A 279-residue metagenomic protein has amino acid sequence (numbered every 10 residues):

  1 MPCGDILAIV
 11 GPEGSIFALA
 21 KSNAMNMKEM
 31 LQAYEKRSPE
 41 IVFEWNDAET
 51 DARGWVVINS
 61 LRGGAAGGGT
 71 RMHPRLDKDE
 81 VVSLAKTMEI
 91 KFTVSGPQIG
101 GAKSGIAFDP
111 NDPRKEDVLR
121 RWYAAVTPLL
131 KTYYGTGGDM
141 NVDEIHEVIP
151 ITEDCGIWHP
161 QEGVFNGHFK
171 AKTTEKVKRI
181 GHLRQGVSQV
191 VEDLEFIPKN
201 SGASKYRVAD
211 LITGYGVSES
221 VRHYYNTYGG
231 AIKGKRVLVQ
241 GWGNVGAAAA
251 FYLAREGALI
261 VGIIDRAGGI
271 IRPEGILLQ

Functional and structural regions predicted by a protein language model:
G11, S15-F17: Intrinsically disordered, low-complexity segments enriched in serine/proline and basic residues
L19-E44: Short, Gly/Pro- and small/polar-rich lid/capping loops
A33-S38, W45-D47, P74-V82: Surface-exposed, low-hydrophobicity interaction/linker segments
E49-R62, T93-Q98: N-terminal glycine-rich anion-binding loops that anchor highly charged ligand groups
I58-I90: N-terminal cap/recognition module
T93-I232: Glycine/serine-rich phosphate-binding loop and adjoining beta1-alpha1 elements at the start of nucleotide-handling
F196-S204, V208-Q279: Glycine-rich phosphate/diphosphate-binding loop of Rossmann-like nucleotide-binding domains
